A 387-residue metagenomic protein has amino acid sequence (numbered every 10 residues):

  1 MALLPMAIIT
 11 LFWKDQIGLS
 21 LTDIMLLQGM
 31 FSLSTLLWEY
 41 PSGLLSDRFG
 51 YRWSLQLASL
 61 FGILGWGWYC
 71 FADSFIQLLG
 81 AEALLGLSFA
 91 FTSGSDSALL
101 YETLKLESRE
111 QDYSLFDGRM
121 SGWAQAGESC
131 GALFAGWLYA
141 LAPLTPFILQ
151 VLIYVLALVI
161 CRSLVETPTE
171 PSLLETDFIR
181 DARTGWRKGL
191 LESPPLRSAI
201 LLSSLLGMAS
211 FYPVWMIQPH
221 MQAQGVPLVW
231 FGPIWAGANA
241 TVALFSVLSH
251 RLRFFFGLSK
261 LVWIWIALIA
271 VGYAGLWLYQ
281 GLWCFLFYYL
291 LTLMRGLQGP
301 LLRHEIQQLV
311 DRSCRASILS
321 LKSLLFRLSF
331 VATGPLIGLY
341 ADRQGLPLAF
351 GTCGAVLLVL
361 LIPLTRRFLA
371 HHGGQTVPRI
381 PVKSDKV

Functional and structural regions predicted by a protein language model:
M1-L37, S193-A238: Helix-loop boundary and gating motifs at the non-cytosolic
D15, E128-I148, P219-G225, R251 (+1 more regions): Transmembrane alpha-helix termini and helix-breaking/packing motifs in multi-pass membrane transporters
S32-Y40, Q125-S129, N239-V247, F330-V331 (+1 more regions): Residue-level signature of mid-helix packing/kink "hotspots" within the transmembrane helices of 12-pass Major
L37-G50, Y139, L244-L258, A341-D342: Helix-to-loop junctions at the C-terminal end of transmembrane segments in multipass secondary transporters
L60-D73, A267-Q280: C-terminal ends and interior cores of transmembrane alpha-helices in multi-pass membrane transporters/permeases
A83-Q125: Cytoplasmic helix-loop-helix junction between adjacent transmembrane helices in 12-TM secondary transporters
P143, F147-D177, T365-P378: Helix-loop junctions on the cytosolic side of multi-pass membrane transporters, especially the intracellular loop
V165-L201, D385: Juxtamembrane intracellular "pre-TM" segments in multi-pass secondary transporters
